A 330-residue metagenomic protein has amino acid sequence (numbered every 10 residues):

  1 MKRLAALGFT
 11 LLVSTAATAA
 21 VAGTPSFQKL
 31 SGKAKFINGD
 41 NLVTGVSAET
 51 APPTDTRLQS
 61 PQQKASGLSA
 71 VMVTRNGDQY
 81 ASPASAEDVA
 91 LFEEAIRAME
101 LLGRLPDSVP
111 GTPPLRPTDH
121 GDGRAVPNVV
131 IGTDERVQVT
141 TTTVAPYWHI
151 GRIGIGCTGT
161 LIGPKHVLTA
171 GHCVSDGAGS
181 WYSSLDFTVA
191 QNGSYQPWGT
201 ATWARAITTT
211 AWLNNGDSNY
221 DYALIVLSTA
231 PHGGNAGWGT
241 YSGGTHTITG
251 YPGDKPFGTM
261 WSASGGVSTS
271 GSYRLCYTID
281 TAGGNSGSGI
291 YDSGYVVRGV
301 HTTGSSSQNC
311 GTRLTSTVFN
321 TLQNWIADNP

Functional and structural regions predicted by a protein language model:
M1-V21: Gram-negative bacterial Sec-dependent N-terminal signal peptides
V21-I162: Protease-domain processing segments flanking chymotrypsin-fold serine proteases, especially trypsin-like
H120-W148, S175, S180-H232: Conserved catalytic-core segment of clan PA serine endopeptidases
T142-D186, G265-T269, R298, T303-T315: Catalytic histidine site
T160, D280-T302: Catalytic nucleophile loop of clan PA
G193, P197, A201-A206, S218-N285 (+1 more regions): Chymotrypsin/trypsin-fold serine protease catalytic domain
D328-P330: Short, solvent-exposed mixed-charge patches
